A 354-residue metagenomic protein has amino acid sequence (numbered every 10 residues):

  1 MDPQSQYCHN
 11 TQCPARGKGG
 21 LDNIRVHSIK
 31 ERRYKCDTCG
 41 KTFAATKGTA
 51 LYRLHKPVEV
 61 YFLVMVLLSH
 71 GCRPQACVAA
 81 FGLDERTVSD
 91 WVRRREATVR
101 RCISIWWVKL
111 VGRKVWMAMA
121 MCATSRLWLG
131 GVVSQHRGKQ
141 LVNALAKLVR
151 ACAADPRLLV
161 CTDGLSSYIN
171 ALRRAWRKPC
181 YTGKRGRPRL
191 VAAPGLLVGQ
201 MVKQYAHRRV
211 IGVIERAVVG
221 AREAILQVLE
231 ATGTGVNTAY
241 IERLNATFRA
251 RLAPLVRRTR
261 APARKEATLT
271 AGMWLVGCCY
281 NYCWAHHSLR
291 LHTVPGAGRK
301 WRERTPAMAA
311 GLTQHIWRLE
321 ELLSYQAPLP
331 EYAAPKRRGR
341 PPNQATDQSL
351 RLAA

Functional and structural regions predicted by a protein language model:
M1-A354: Residue-level recognition of single "structural anchor" positions that define or cap local secondary structure
